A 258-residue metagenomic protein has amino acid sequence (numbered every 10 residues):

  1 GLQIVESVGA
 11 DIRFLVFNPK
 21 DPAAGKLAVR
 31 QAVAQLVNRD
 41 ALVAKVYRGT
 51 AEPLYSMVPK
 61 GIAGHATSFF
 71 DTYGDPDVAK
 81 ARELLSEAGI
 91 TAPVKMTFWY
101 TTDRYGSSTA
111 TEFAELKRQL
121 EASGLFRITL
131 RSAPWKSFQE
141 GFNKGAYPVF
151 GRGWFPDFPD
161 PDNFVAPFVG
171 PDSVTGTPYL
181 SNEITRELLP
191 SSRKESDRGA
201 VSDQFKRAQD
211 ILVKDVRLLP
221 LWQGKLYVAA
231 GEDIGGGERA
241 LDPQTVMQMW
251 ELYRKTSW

Functional and structural regions predicted by a protein language model:
G1-E6, A146, D160-T175, G231-G237: Ligand-binding "clamshell"
L2-V16, I62, G170-E187: Periplasmic-binding protein-like
S7-A32, K45, L189, G224: A bilobed periplasmic-binding-protein/Venus flytrap-type ligand-binding module shared by bacterial periplasmic
F14, R30, A34, R39-V43 (+10 more regions): Extracytoplasmic/secreted envelope proteins and their assembly/folding machinery, especially bacterial periplasmic
A24, P53-E87, R104-T111: Structural transition elements
A28, V43-A44, G74, A122 (+4 more regions): Extracytoplasmic/peripheral linker and loop segments enriched in polar/acidic and small residues with frequent Thr/Pro
S86-P156: Ligand/substrate-recognition segments at binding pockets and active sites
E115, V228-W258: Long beta-strand-rich cores associated with HINT superfamily self-processing modules
